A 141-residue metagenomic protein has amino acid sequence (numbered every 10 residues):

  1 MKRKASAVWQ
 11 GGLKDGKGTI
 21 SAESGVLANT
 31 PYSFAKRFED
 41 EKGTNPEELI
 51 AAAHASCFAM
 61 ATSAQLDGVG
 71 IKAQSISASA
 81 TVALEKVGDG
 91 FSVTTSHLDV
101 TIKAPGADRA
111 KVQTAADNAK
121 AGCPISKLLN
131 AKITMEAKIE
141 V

Functional and structural regions predicted by a protein language model:
M1-A52, A59-V141: Extended beta-strand/beta-hairpin segments
